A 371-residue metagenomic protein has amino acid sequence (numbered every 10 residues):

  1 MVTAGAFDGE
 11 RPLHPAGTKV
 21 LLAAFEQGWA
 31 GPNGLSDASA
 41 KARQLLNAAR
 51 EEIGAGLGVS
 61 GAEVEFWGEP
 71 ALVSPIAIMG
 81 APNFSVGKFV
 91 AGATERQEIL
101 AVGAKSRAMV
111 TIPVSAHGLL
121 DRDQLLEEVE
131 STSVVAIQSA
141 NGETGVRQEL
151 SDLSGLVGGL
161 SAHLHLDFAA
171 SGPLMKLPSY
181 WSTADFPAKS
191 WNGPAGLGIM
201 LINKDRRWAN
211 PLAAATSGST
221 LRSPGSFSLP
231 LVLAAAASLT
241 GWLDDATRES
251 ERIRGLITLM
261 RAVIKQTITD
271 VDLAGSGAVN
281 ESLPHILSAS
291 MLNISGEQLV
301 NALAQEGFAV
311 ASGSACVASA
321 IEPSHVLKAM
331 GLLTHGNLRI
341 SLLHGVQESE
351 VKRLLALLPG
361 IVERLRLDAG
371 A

Functional and structural regions predicted by a protein language model:
M1-A371: Pyridoxal 5′-phosphate
